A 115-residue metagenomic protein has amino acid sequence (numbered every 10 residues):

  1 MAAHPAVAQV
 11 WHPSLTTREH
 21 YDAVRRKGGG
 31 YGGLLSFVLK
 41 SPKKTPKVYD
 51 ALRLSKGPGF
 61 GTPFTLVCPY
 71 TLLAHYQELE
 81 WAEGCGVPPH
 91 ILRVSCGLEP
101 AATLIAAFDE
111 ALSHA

Functional and structural regions predicted by a protein language model:
M1-R53, P58, T62-F64, Q77-E83: Conserved small-domain helix->loop->beta segment predominantly found in fold-type I
T65-A115: PLP-dependent enzyme catalytic core of the Aspartate aminotransferase-like
